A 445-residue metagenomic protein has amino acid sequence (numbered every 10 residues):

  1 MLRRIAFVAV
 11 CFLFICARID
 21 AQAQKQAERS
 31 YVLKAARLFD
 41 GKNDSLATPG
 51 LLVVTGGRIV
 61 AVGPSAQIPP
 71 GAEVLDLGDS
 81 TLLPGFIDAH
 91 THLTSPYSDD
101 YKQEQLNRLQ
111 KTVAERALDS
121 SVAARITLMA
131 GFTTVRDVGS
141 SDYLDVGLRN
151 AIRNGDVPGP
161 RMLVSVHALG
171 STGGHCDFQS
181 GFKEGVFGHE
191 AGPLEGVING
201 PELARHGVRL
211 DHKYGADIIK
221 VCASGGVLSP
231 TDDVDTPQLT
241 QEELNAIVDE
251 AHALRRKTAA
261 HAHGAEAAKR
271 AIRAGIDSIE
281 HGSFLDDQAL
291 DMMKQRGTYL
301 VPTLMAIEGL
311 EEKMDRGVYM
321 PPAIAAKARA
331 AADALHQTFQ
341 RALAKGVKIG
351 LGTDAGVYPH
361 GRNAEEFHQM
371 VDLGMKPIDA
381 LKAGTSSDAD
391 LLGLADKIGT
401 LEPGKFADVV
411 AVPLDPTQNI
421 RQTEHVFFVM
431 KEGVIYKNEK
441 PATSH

Functional and structural regions predicted by a protein language model:
K25, R29, L38, K42-L83: Histidine-rich, glycine-flanked metal-binding segment
T81-D156, T172-Q179, V186, E242 (+2 more regions): Metal-associated gating/positioning segment near the N- to mid-region
S95-R116, T172-G192, V227-Q241, R296-A332: Active-site gating loops and adjacent loop-to-helix segments of metal-dependent hydrolytic enzymes
Y97-D100, D145, H175-C176, S229-T231 (+6 more regions): Histidine/acidic-residue-rich catalytic or RNA/ligand-binding cores of hydrolases and nuclease-related proteins
L106, A253-K257, V318-A323, K327-P416: His/Asp/Glu-enriched, well-ordered alpha-helical/loop segment that forms or immediately abuts the divalent-metal
D119-D145, G159-A168, A216-S229, K257 (+2 more regions): Divalent metal-dependent hydrolysis catalytic cores, especially in the metallo-beta-lactamase
N150-A168, V234-A260, G297, V301-M305: Alpha-helix-loop-beta-strand connector modules within alpha/beta enzyme cores
E190-A274: Metal-dependent enolase-superfamily TIM-barrel catalytic cores that perform enediolate-based chemistry
